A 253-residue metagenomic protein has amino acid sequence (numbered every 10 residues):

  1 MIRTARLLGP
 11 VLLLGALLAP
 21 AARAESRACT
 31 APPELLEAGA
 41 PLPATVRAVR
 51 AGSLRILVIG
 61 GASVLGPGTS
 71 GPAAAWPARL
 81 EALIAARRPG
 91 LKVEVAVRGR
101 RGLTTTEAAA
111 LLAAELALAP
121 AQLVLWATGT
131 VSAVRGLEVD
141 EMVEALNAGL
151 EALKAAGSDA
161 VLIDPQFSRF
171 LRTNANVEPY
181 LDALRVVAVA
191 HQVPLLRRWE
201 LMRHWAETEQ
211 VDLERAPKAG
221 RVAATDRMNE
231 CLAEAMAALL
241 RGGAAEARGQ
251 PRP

Functional and structural regions predicted by a protein language model:
G9-L17: Bacterial N-terminal signal peptides
P20-A24: Sec/Tat signal peptide C-region and signal peptidase I cleavage site
R27-V97, A113-L118: Serine-esterase "nucleophile elbow" of acetyl-processing enzymes
C29, R98-L103, L125-R135: Cell-envelope and extracellular/periplasmic
R55-I59, E94-G99, Q122-T128, A160-D164 (+1 more regions): Structural recognition of the beta-strand scaffold that forms the well-ordered cores of secreted hydrolase catalytic
G102-L111: Structural motif
L125-V131, G149-D182: Active-site segments of SGNH/GDSL-like serine hydrolases that catalyze O-acetyl group transfer/hydrolysis on lipids
F167-P253: Catalytic His-Asp segment of secreted/periplasmic serine-dependent ester chemistry enzymes
